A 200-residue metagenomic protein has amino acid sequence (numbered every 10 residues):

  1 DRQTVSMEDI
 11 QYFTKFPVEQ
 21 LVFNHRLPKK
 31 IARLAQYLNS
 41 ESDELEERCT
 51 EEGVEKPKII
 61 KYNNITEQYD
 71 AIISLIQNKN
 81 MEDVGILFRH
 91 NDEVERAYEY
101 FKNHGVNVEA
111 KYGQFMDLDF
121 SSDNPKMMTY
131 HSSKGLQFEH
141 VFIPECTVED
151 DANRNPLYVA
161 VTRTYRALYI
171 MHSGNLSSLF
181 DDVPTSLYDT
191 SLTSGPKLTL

Functional and structural regions predicted by a protein language model:
D1-V159, R163-S178, D182-L200: Conserved helicase motor core of SF1/SF2 NTP-dependent helicases
